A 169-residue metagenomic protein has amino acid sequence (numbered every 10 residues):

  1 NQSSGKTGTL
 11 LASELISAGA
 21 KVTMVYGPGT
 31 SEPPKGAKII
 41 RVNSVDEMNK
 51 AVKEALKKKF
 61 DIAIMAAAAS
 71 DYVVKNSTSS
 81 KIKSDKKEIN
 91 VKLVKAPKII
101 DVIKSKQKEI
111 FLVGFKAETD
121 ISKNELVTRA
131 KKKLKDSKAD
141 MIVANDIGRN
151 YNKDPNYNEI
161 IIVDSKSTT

Functional and structural regions predicted by a protein language model:
N1, K38-I39, S77-K81, V127-A130 (+1 more regions): Short, glycine/charged-enriched secondary-structure capping and boundary segments
N1-S44: Glycine-rich phosphate/diphosphate-binding loop of Rossmann-like nucleotide-binding domains
Q2-S3, I89-V91, T169: Short pre-catalytic strand/loop immediately N-terminal to key active-site residues, enriched for Gly-Thr
K21-T23, K38-I39, D61-A63, I110-G114 (+3 more regions): Structural motif
Y26, A67-A68, D164: Short, small-residue-rich loop/turn micro-motifs
T30-P33, S122-N124, N150-N152: Short, charged/polar "capping" segments at the starts of alpha-helices and the immediately preceding loops
S44-K116, D120-I147: Glycine-rich phosphate-binding loop
I147-T169: Glycine-rich phosphate/pyrophosphate-binding loop and the adjoining helix
